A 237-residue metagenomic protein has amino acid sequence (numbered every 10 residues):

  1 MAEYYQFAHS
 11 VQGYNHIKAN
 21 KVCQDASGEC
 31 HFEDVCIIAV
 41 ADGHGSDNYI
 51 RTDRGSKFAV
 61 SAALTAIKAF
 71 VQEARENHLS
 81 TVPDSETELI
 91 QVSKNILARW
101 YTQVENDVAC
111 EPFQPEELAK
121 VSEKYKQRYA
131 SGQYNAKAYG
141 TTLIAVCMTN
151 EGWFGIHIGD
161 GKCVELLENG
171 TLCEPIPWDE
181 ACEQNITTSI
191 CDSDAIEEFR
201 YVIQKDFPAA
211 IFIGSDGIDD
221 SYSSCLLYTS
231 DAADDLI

Functional and structural regions predicted by a protein language model:
M1-K68, G161, D192-V202: N-terminal entry segment of metal-dependent catalytic domains or homologous docking segments
Q6-K21, Q114-A136, G140, E165-D206: PP2C/PPM family metal-dependent serine/threonine protein phosphatase catalytic domain, recognizing the conserved
V35-S46, H157-G159, K205-L226: Conserved beta-strand-loop-short alpha-helix elements that form and flank the Mn2+/Mg2+-coordinating active site
H78-V164, E198-K205: Catalytic core of PPM/PP2C metal-dependent serine/threonine phosphatase domains
Y228-I237: Single conserved hydrophobic/aromatic residue that forms the stacking wall/gate of nucleotide- or nucleobase-binding
